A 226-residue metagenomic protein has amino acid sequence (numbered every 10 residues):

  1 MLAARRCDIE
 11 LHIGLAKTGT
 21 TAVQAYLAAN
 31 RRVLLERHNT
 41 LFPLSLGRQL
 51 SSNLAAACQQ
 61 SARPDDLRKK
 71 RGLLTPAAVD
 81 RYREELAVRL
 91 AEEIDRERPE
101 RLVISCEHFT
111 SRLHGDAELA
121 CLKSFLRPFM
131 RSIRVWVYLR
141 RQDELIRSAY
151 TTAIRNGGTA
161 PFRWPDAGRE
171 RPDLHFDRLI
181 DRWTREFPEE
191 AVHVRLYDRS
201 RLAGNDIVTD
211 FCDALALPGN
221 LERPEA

Functional and structural regions predicted by a protein language model:
M1-L102, C106-H108: PAPS-dependent sulfotransferase catalytic core
V33, N39, R101, F109-E225: PAPS-dependent sulfotransferase catalytic domain
